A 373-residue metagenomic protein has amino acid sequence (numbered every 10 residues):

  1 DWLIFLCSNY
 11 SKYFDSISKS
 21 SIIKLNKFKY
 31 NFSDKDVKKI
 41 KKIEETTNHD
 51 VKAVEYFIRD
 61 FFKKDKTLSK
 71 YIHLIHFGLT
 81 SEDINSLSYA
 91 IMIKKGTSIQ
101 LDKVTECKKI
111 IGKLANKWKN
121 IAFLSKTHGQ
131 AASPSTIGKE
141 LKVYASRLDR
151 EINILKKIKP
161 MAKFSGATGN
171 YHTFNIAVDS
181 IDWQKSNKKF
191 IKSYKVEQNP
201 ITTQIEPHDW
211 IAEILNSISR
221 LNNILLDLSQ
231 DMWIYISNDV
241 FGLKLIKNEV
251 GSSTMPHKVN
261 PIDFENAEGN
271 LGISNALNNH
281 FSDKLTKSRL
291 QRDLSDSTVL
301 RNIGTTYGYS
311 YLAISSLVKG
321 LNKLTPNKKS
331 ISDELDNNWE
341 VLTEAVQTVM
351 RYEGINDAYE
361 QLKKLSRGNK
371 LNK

Functional and structural regions predicted by a protein language model:
D1-H172, V178-N187, G251-S252, I262-N266 (+3 more regions): A helix-coil-helix interface module used to build multimeric assemblies and to scaffold catalytic/cofactor sites
W2-L6, F57, F61, I110 (+15 more regions): Generic, well-ordered alpha-helical scaffold segments in large soluble proteins
I23, V37, V250-K373: Catalytic-core signal marking the mid-to-C-terminal active-site face
S81-I84, H128-K139, F174-I181, I201-A212 (+6 more regions): Alpha-helix capping and helix-loop boundary segments enriched in small/acidic/polar residues
K94-T105, G112, K142-A145, D149 (+7 more regions): Short amphipathic alpha-helical segments with heptad-repeat character
N116-K119, P160, W233, V240 (+3 more regions): Alpha-helical coiled-coil oligomerization motifs
E151, T203-K284, R289: Glycine-rich anion/phosphate-binding loop at the beta-strand->alpha-helix junction
K188-Q204: A short, charged helix-loop
